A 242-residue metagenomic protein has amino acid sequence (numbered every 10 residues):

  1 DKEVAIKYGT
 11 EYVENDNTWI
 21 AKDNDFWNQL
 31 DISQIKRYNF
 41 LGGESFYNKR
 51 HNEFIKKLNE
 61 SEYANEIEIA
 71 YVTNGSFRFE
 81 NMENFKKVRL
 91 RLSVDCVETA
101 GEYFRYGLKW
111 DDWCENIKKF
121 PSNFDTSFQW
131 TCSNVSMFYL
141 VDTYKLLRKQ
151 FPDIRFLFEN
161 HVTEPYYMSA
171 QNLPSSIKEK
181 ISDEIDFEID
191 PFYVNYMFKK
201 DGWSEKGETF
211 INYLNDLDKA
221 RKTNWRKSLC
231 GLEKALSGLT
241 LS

Functional and structural regions predicted by a protein language model:
D1-K22, S33-R50, S61-F79, F85-C114 (+2 more regions): Core AdoMet radical
D25-F26: Conserved RecA-like ASCE ATPase "motif II neighborhood" in helicase/translocase motors
Q29: Alpha-helix-centered segments that form part of catalytic cores
L58: Catalytic phosphate/metal-binding cores of nucleic-acid and nucleotide-processing enzymes, i.e., regions that mediate
A70, K86-R91, W110-L241: Conserved C-terminal portion of the radical SAM core fold that forms the substrate/S-adenosylmethionine-binding
